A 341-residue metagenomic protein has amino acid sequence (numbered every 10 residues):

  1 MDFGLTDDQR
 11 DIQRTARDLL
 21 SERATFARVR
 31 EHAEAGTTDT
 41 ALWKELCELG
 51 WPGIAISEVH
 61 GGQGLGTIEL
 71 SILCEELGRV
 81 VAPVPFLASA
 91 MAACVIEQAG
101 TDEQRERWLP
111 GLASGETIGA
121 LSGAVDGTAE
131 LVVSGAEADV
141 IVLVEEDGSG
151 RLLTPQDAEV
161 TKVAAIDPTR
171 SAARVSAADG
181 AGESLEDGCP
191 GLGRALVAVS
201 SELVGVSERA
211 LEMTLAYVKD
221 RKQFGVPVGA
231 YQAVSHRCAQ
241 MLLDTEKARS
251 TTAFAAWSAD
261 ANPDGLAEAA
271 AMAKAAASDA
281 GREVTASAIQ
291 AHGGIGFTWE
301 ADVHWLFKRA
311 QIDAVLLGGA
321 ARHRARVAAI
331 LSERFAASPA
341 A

Functional and structural regions predicted by a protein language model:
M1-V80, G115, G193-A341: Alpha-helical interface subdomain recognition
D2, D39, K44, P85 (+6 more regions): Poly-acidic low-complexity segments
V80-A88: Short, flexible active-site-proximal loops enriched in glycine and acidic residues
A82, C94, D102-A216, V226 (+1 more regions): FAD-binding core of flavoproteins
M91-G100, A329: Helix-loop "lid/cap" segments that line or gate small-molecule binding pockets
